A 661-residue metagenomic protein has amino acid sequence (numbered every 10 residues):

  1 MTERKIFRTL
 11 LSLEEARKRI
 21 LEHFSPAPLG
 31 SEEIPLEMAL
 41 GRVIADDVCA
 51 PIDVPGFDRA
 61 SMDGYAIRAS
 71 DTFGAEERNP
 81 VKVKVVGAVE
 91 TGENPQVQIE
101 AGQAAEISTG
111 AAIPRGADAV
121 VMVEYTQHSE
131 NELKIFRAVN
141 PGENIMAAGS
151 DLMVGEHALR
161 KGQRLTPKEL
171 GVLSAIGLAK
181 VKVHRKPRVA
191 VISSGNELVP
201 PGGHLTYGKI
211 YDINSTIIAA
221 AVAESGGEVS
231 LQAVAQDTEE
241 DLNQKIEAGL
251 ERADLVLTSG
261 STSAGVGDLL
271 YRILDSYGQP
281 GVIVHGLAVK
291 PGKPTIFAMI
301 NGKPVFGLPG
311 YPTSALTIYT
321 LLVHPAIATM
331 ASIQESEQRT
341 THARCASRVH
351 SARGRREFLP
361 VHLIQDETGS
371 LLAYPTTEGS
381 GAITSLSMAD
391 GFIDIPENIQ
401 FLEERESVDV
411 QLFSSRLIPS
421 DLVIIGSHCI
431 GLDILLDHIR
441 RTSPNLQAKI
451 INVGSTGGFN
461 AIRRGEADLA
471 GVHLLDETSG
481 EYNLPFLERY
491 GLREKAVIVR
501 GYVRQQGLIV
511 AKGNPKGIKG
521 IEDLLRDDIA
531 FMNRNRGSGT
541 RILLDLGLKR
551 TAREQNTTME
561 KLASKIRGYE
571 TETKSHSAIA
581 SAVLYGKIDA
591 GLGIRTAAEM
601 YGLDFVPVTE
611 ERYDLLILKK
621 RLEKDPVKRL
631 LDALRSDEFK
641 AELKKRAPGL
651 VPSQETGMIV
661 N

Functional and structural regions predicted by a protein language model:
M1-E14, A179-L308, P312-I318, I434 (+9 more regions): Helix-rich terminal scaffold detector
M1-N79, E106, V121, H324 (+2 more regions): Short, low-complexity N-terminal leaders and the immediately following helix N-cap/first helix
T2, I6-L13, A66-Q236, T368-E378 (+2 more regions): Short, glycine/charged-enriched hinge/interface segments at domain edges or termini
E14-R17, E32-E37, D46, G92 (+2 more regions): Flexible glycine/proline-rich
P419-H428, E522-G547: Short loop->beta-strand "edge-of-pocket" segments that line small-molecule binding or catalytic clefts across diverse
R441-D523: N-terminal segment of the mature folded domain
G471-R489, A580-T609: A ligand-binding cleft/hinge motif common to bilobed small-molecule-binding domains
R493-Q505, E599, L603-D632, P652-G657: Periplasmic-binding protein-like
